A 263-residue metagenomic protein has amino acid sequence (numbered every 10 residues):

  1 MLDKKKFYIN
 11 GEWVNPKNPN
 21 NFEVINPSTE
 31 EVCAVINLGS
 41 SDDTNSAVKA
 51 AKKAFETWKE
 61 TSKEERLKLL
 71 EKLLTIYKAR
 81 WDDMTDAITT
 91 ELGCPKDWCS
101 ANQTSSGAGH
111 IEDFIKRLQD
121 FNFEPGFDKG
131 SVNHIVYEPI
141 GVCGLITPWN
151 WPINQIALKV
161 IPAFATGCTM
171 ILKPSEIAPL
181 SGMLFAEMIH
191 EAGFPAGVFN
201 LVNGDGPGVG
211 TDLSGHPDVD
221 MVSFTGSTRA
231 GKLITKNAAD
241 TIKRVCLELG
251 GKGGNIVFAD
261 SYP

Functional and structural regions predicted by a protein language model:
M1-S131: N-terminal Rossmann-like NAD(P)+-binding subdomain of aldehyde/semialdehyde dehydrogenases
F123-P263: Rossmann-like NAD(P) dinucleotide-binding subdomain of oxidoreductase/dehydrogenase enzymes
